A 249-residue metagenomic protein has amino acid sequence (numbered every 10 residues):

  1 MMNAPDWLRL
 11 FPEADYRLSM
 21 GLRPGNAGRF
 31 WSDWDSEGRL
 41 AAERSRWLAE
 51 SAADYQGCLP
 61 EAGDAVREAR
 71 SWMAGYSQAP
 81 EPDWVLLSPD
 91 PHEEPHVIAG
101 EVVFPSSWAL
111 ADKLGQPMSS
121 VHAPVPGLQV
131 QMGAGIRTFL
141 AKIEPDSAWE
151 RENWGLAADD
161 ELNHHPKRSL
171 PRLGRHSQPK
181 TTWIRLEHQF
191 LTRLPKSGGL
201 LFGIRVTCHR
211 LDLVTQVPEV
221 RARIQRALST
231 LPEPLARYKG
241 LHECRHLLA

Functional and structural regions predicted by a protein language model:
M1-A249: Extended, well-ordered protein cores
